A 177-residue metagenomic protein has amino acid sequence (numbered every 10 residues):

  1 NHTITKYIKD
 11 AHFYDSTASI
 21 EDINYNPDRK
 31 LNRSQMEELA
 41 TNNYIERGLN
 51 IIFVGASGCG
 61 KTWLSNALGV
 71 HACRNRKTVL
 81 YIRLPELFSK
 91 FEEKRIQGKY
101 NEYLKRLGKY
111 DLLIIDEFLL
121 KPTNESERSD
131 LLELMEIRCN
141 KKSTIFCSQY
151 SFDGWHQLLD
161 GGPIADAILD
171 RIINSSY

Functional and structural regions predicted by a protein language model:
N1-S16: Interdomain "pre-motor" coupling segment immediately N-terminal to P-loop NTPase/helicase cores
A18-N42: N-terminal pre-Walker A segment at the start of P-loop NTPase domains
I23, S65, R83: Conserved hydrophobic/aromatic pocket- or pore-lining residues that grip, position, or stack substrates in active sites
N42-N43, K141: Non-DNA-binding regulatory cores of transcription-related proteins, predominantly C-terminal effector-binding
I45-I52: Pre-Walker A (Motif I) flank of P-loop NTPase domains
I52-K77: Walker A/P-loop
T78, E86-K94, G98-G108, F118-Y177: Replace "adjacent to P-loop NTPase cores in ATP/GTP-dependent enzymes" with "adjacent to NTP-binding cores
